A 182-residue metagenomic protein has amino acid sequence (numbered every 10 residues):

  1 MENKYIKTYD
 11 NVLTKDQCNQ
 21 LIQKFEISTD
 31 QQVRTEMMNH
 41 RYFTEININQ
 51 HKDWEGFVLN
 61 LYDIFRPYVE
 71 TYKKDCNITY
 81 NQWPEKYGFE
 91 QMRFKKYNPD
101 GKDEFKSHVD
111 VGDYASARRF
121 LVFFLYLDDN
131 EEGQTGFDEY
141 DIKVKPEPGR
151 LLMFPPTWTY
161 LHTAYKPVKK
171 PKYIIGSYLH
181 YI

Functional and structural regions predicted by a protein language model:
M1-K86: Non-heme Fe(II)/2-oxoglutarate
F25, N98, V111, L127 (+1 more regions): Short beta-strand segments enriched in hydrophobic/aromatic residues within well-folded beta-rich domains
Q82-G101: Acidic, glycine-rich loop-and-strand cores that form catalytic or ligand-binding grooves in diverse globular domains
F94-P99, D113-E131: Short, conserved beta-strand element in jelly-roll/cupin
E104-G112: Histidine-centered catalytic micro-motifs
R119, N130-I182: Catalytic core of Fe(II)/2-oxoglutarate
